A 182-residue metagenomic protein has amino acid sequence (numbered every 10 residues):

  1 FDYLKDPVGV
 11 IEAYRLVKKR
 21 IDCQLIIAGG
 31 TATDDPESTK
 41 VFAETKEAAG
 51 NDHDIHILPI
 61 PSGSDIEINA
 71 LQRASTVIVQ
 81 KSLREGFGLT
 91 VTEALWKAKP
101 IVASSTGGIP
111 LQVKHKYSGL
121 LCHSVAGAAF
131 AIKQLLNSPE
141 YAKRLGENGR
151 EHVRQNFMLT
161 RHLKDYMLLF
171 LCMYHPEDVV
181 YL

Functional and structural regions predicted by a protein language model:
D2-L16: A conserved mid-protein helix/loop that constitutes part of the nucleotide-sugar donor-binding site
G29, S38-I66: Nucleotide-activated donor-binding/catalytic signature segment of Leloir-type glycosyltransferases, i.e., the conserved
I68-S75: Short alpha-helical donor nucleotide-sugar binding micro-motif in glycosyltransferases
N69, T92-W96, P110-L111, Y117: Short alpha-helical segment that forms part of, or immediately flanks, the ligand-binding pocket in carbohydrate-active
L83: Aromatic "clamp/platform" in nucleotide-sugar-dependent glycosyltransferases that forms part of the donor/acceptor
P100-A103, V113: Short hydrophobic beta-strand element within catalytic cores of glycosyltransferases and related nucleotide-activated
H115-A126, Q134-P139: Conserved acidic donor-binding segment of nucleotide-sugar-dependent glycosyltransferases
Q134, Y141-N156, H162-L168, C172: A short, well-ordered alpha-helix in the C-terminal region of glycosyltransferases
